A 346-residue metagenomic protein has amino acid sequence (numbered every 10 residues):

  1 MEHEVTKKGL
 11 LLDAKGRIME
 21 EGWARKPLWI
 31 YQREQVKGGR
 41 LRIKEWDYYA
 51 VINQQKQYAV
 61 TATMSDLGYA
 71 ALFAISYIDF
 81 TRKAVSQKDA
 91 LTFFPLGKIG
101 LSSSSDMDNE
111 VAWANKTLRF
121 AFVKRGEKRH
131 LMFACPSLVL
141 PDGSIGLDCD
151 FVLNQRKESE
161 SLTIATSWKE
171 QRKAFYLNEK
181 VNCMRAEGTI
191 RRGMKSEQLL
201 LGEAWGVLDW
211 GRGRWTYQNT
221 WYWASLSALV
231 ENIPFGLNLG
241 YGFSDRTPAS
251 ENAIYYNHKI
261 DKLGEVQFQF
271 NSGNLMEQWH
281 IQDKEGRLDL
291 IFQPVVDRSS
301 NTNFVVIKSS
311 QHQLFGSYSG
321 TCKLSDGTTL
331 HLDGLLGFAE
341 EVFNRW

Functional and structural regions predicted by a protein language model:
M1-W346: Structured soluble/peripheral alpha/beta segments that form catalytic or ligand/cofactor-binding pockets
